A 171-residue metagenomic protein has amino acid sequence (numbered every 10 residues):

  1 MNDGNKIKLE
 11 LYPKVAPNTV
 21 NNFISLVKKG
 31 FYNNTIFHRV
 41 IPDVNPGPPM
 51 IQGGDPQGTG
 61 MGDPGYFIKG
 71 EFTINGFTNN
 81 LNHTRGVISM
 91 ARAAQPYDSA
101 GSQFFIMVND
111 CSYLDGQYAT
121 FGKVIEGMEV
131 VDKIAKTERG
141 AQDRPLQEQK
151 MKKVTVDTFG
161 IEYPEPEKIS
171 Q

Functional and structural regions predicted by a protein language model:
M1-Q171: Cyclophilin-like peptidyl-prolyl cis-trans isomerases
